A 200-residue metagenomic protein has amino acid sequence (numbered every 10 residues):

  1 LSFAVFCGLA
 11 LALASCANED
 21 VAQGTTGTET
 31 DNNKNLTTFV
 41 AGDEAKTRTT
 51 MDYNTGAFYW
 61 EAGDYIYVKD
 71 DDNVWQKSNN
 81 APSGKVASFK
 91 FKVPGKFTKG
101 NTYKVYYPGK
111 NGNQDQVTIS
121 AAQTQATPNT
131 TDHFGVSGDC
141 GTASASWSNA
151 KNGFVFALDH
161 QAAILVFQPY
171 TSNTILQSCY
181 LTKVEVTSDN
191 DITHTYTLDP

Functional and structural regions predicted by a protein language model:
L1-P200: Sec-type signal peptide cleavage vicinity
